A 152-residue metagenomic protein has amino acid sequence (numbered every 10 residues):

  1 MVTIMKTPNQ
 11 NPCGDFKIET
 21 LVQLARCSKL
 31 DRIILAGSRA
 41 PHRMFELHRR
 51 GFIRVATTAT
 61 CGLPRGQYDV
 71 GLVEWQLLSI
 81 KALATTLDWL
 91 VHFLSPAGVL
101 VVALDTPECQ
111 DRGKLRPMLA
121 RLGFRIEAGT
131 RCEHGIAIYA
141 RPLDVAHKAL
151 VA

Functional and structural regions predicted by a protein language model:
M1-L30: Class I SAM-dependent methyltransferase Rossmann-like catalytic core, especially the SAM/SAH-binding loop
F16-L21, R39, M44-G66: A short, well-structured beta->alpha microelement
L30, G66, A97-G98: Beta-strand-connecting loops/turns
L35-A40, T58-T60, V73-L78, A103-T106: Structural motif
T60-K81, T85-D88: A short acidic, Gly/Pro-enriched loop at the edge of an enzyme's catalytic core that lines a small-molecule cofactor
A82-V99, R116: A short glycine-rich, Lys/Arg-flanked "PGG" loop and its adjoining helix->strand segment in the class I
V101-E127: Conserved class I S-adenosyl-L-methionine
L122-A152: Core SAM-dependent methyltransferase catalytic element
